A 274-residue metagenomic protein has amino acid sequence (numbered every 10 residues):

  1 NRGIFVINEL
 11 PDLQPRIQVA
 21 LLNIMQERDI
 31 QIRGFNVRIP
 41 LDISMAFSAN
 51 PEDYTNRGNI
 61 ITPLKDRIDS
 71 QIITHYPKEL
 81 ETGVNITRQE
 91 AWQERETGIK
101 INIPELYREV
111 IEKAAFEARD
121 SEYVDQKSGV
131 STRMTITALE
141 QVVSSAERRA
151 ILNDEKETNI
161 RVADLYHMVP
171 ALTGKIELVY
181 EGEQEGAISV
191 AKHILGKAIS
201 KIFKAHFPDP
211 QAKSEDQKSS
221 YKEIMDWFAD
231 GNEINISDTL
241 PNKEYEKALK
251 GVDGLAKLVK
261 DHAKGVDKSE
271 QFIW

Functional and structural regions predicted by a protein language model:
N1-I99, S144-N153: Canonical AAA+ ATPase core
L13, I103-Y107, M134: Short, contiguous, pocket-lining structural segments that sit at or immediately flank catalytic/ligand-binding sites
R38-D42, R57, E109-F116, L165 (+1 more regions): Membrane-targeting and insertion segments and their boundary/processing signals
T55-N59, K65-S128, A150-E155, V179-E185 (+1 more regions): Conserved C-terminal "switch" segment of AAA+ ATPases
V110-F116, M134-S144: Core structural elements
K127, E147-W274: C-terminal engagement/docking regions of AAA+ P-loop ATPases
G129-R133: All-alpha amphipathic helical-bundle segments outside canonical DNA-binding/catalytic cores that form hydrophobic
